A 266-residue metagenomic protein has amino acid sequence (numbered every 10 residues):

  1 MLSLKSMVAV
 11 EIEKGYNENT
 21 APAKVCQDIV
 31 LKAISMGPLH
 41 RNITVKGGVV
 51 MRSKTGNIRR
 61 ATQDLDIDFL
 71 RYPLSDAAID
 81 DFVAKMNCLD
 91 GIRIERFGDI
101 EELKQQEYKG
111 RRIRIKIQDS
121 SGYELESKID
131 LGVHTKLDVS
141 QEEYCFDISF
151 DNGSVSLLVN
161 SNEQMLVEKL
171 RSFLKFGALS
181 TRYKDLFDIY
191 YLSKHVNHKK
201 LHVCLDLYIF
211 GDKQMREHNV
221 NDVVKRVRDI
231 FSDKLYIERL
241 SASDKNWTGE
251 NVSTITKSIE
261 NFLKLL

Functional and structural regions predicted by a protein language model:
M1-I43, S53-A61, L65, F69-L266: Structured mid-to-C-terminal alpha-helical surface segments
V45-V49: Glycine-rich beta-strand-to-loop/alpha-helix junction loops that act as flexible
